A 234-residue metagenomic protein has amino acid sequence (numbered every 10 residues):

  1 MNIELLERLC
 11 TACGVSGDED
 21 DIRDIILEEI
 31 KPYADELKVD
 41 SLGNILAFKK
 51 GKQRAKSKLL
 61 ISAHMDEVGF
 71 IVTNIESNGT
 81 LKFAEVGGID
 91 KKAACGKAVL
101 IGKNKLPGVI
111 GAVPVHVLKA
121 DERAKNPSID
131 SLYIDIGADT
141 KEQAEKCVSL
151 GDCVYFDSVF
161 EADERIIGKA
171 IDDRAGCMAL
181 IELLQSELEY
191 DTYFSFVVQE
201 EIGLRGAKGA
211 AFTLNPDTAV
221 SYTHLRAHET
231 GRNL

Functional and structural regions predicted by a protein language model:
I3, E7, R23, L27 (+2 more regions): Predominant activation on well-ordered alpha-helical scaffold segments within soluble catalytic domains
E4-L81, G87: Acidic/His- and Gly-rich active-site-bordering loop/insert found across diverse amide/peptide-bond hydrolases
K49-I71, P127-R174: Catalytic-core environment of secreted peptidases
I61-A63, G102, G111, D135-G137 (+3 more regions): Short beta-strand segments
I61-A63, L81-E85, K91, C95 (+1 more regions): Alpha-helical metal-binding/catalytic segments enriched in His/Glu/Asp
D66-A138: A generic, well-ordered mixed alpha/beta core segment in the N-terminal half of proteins
T213-Y222: A glycine-rich helix N-cap at a beta->alpha junction
H224-L234: Single conserved hydrophobic/aromatic residue that forms the stacking wall/gate of nucleotide- or nucleobase-binding
